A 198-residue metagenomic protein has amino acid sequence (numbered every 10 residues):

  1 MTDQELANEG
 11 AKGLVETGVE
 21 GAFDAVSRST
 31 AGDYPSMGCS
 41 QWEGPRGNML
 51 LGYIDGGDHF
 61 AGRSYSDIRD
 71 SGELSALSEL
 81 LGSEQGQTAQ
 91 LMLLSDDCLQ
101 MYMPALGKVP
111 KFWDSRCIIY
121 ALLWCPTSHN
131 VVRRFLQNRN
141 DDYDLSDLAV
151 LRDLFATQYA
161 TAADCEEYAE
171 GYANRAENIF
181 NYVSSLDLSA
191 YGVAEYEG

Functional and structural regions predicted by a protein language model:
M1-K108, S115-I118, L122-G198: Cell-wall polysaccharide-cleaving catalytic domain and substrate-binding groove, primarily in peptidoglycan/chitin
